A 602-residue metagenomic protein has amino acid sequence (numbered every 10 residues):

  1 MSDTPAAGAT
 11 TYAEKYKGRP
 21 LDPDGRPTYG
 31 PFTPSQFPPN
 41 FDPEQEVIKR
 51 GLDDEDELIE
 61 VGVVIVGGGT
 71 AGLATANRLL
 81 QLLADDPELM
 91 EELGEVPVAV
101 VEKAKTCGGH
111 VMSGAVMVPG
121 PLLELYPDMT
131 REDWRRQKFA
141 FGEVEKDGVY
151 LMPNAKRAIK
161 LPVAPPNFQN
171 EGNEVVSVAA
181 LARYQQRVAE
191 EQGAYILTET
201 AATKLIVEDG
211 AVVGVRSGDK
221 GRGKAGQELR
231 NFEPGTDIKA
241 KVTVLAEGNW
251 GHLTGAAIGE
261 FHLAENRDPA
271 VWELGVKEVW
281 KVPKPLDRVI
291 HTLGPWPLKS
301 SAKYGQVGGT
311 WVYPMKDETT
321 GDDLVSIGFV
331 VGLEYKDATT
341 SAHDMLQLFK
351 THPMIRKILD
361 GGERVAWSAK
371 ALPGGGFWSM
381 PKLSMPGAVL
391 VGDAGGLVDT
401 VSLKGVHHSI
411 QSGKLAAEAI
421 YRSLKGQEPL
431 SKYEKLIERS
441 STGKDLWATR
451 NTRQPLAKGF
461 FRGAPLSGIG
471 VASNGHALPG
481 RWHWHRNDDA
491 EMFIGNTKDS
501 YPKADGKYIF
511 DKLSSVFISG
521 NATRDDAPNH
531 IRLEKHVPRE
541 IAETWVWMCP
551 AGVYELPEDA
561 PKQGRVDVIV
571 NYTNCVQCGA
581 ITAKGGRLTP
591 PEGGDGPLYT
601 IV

Functional and structural regions predicted by a protein language model:
M1-V63, R78-P97, S515-H536, E543-T544 (+1 more regions): Extreme N-terminal leader/targeting segments of oxidoreductases
P38-N40, Q45, A369-T400, S514-D526 (+2 more regions): FAD-binding beta-loop-beta segment adjacent to the flavin cofactor pocket
G67-T70, K103, V178: Glycine-rich Rossmann-fold phosphate-binding loop(s) that bind the pyrophosphate of adenine dinucleotide cofactors
R78-L82, G94-A155: N-terminal FAD cofactor-binding segment of flavoenzymes
Q81, E91-G94, A179, V188-K357 (+1 more regions): Predominantly flavin-linked oxidoreductase catalytic cores and closely associated redox partners
L93-E95, G396-S402, K414, E418-F461 (+2 more regions): Active-site-proximal substrate-binding core of FAD-dependent oxidoreductases
L456-I509: C-terminal auxiliary extensions adjacent to catalytic cores
A542-V602: Iron-sulfur cluster-binding cysteine motifs and their immediate structural context in ferredoxin-like electron-transfer
